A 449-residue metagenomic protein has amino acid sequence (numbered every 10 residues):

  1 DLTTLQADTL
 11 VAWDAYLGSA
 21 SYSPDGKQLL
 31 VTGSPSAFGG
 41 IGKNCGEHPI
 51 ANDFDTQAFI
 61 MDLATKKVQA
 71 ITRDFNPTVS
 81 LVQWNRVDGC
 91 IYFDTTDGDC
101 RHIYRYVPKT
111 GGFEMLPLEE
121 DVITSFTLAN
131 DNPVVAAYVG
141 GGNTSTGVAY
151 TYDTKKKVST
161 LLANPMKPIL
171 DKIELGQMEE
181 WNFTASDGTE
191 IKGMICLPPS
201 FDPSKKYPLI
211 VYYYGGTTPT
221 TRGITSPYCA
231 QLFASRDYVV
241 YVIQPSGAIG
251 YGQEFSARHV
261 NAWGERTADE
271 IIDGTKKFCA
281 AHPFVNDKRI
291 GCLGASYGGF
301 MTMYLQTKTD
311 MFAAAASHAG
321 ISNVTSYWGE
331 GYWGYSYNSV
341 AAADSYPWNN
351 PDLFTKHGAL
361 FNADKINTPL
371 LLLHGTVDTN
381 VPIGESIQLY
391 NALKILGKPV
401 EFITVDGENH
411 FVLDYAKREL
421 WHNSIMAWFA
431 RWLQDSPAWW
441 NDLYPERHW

Functional and structural regions predicted by a protein language model:
L2-L5, D62-K66, V107-G111, D153-K157: Short loop/turn segments that connect beta-strands within beta-propeller blades
V11-G18, V31-F59, A70-V79, F93-Y104 (+3 more regions): A flexible loop/linker signature enriched in serine peptidases of the S9 family
S19, D94, R101, F113-D202 (+3 more regions): Non-catalytic accessory segments flanking enzyme active sites
Y22, W84-R86, L128: Residue-level recognition of a conserved intra-blade site in WD40 beta-propeller repeats
G26-L29, C90-I91, P133-A136: Hydrophobic beta-strand positions that form the internal "hydrophobic ladder" of WD40/Gbeta-like beta-propeller blades
L197, S204-G215: Short beta-strand element of the alpha/beta-hydrolase
S226, S235, V242-W449: Active-site-proximal cap/loop segments of hydrolase catalytic domains
